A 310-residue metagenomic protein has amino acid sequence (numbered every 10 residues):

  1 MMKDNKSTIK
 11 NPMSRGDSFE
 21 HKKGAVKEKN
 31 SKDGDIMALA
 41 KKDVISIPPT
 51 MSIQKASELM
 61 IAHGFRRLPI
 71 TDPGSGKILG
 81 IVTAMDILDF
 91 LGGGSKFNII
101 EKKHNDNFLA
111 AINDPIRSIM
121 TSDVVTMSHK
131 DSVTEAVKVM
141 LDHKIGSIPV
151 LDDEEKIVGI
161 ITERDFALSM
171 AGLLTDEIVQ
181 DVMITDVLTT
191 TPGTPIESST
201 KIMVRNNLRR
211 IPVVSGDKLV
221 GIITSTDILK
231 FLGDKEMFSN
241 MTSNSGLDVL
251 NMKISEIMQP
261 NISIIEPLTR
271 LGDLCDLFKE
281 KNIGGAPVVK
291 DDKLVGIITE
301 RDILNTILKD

Functional and structural regions predicted by a protein language model:
M1-D310: Tandem CBS (Cystathionine beta-synthase) repeat/Bateman regulatory domains
